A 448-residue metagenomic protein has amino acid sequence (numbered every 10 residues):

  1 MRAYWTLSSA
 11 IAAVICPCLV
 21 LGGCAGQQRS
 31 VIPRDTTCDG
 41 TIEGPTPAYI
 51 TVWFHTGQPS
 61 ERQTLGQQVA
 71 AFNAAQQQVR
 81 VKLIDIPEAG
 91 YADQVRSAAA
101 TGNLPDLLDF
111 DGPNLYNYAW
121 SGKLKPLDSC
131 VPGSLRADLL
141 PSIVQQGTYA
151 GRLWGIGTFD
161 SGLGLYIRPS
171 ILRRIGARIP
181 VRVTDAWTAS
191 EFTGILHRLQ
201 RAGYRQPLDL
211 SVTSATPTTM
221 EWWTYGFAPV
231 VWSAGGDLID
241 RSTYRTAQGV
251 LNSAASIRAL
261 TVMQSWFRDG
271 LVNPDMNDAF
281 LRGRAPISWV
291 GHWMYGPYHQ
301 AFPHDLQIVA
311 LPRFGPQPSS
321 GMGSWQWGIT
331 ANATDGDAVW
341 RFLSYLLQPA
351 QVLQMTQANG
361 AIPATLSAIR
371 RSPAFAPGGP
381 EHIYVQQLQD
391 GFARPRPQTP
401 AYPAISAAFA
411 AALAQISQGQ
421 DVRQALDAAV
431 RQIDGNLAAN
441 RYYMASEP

Functional and structural regions predicted by a protein language model:
A3-A13, P17-N117, G315, A338 (+2 more regions): Conserved N-terminal structural module of periplasmic/extracytoplasmic solute-binding proteins
T37-T41, D111-G164, W223-G226, Q307-P312 (+1 more regions): Hinge/lid segment of periplasmic solute-binding proteins
I42, K125-L139, V181-D185, L208-E221 (+6 more regions): Short, solvent-exposed loop/beta-turn-alpha elements that line the ligand-binding surface or hinge of extracytoplasmic
G44, H55, Y225-A234, A254-D335 (+1 more regions): Extracytoplasmic/periplasmic substrate-binding proteins
T64, L343-S367: Periplasmic-binding protein-like
A71-L139, G155, R173-G176, P180 (+4 more regions): Extracytoplasmic "Venus flytrap"/periplasmic binding protein-like
A74, G147-Y225, G236-N273, A331 (+2 more regions): Helix-loop-helix "hinge/cap" segment bordering the ligand-binding cleft or interdomain interface
V309, Q357-A411, Q415, A439-P448: Long, aromatic- and glycine/proline-rich binding clefts that accommodate carbohydrate-like moieties
